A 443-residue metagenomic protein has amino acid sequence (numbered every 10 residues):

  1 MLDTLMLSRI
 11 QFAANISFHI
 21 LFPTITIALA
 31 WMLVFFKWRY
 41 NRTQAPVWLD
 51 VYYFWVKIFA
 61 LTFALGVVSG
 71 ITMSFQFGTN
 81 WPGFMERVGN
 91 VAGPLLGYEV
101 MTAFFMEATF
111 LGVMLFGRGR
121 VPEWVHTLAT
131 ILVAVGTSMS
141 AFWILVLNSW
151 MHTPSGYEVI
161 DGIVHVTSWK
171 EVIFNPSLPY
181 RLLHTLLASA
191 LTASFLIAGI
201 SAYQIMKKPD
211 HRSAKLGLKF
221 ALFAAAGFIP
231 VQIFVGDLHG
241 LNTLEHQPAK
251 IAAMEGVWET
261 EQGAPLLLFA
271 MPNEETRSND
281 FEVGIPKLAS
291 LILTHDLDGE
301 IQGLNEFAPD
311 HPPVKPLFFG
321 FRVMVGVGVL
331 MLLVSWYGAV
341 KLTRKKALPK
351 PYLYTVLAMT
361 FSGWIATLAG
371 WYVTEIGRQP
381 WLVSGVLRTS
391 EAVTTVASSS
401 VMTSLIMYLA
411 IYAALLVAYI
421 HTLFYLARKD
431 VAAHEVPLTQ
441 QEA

Functional and structural regions predicted by a protein language model:
M1-A443: Polytopic transmembrane helical bundles with strong interfacial aromatic enrichment
